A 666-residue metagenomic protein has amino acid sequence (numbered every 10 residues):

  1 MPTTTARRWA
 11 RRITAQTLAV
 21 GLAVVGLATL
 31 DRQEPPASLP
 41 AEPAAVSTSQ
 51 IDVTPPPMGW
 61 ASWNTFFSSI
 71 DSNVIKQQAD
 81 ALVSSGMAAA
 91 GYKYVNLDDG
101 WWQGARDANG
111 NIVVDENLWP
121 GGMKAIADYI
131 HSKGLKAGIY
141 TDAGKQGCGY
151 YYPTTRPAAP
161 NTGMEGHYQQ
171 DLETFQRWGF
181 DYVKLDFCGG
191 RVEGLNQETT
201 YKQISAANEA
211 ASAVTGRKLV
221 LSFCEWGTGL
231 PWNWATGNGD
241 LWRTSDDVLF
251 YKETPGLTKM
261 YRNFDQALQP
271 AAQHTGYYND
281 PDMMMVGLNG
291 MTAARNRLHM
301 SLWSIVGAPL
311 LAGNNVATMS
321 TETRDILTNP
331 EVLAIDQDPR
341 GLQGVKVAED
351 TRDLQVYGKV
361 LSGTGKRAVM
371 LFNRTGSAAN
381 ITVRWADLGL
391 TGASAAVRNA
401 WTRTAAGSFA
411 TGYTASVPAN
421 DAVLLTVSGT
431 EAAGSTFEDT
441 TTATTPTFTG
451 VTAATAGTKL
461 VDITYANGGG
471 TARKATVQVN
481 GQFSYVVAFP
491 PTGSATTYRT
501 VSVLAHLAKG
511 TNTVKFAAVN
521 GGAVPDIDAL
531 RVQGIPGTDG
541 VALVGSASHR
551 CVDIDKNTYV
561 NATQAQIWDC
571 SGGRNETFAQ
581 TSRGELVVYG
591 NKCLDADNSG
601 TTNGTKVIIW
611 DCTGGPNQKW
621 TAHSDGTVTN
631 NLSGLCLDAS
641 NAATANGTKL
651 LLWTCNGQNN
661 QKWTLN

Functional and structural regions predicted by a protein language model:
M1-P40: Secretory targeting and sorting signals
R7, P536-Y559, R574-T602, N617-T644 (+1 more regions): Extracellular glycan-recognition/adhesion modules and their associated mucin-like linkers
L39-K76, A81: N-terminal module-boundary/linker segments of secreted carbohydrate-active enzymes
V74, Q78, L82-E193: Aromatic-lined carbohydrate-binding/catalytic grooves of carbohydrate-active enzymes
H167-Q170, K218-N315: Glycan-recognition surfaces
W303-V306, L311-G313, D350-L390, V451 (+2 more regions): Carbohydrate-binding surface patches
G313-N314, G470-V477, T563, G604-K606: Beta-strand acidic-aromatic groove motif in beta-rich domains, primarily in extracellular
A379, L390-V397, A405, N420-A422 (+1 more regions): Extracytoplasmic
